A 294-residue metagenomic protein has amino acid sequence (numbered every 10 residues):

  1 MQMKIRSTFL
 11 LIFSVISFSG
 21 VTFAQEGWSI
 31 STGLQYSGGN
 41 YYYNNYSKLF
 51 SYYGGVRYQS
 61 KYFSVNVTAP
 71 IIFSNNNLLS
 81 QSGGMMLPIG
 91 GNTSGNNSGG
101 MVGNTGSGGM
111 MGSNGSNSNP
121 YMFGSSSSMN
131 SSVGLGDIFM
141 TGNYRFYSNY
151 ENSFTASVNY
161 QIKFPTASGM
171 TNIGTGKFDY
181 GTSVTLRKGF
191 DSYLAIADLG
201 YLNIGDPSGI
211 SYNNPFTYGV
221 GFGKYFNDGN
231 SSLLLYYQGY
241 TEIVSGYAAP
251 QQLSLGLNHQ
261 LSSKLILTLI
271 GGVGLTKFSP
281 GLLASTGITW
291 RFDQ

Functional and structural regions predicted by a protein language model:
Q2-F9: Bacterial N-terminal signal peptides that target proteins for export
L11-I12, T22: Cleavable N-terminal signal peptides
F18-A24: Sec/Tat signal peptide C-region and signal peptidase I cleavage site
Q25-S168, G174-R187, A195-A197, Y201-I204 (+5 more regions): Transmembrane beta-barrel domains of Gram-negative outer membranes and organellar outer membranes
S263-G271: Short helix/strand-capping connector loops at secondary-structure junctions
G271-K277: A short, acidic, flexible beta-alpha connecting loop/helix-capping segment that sits on the rim of active
